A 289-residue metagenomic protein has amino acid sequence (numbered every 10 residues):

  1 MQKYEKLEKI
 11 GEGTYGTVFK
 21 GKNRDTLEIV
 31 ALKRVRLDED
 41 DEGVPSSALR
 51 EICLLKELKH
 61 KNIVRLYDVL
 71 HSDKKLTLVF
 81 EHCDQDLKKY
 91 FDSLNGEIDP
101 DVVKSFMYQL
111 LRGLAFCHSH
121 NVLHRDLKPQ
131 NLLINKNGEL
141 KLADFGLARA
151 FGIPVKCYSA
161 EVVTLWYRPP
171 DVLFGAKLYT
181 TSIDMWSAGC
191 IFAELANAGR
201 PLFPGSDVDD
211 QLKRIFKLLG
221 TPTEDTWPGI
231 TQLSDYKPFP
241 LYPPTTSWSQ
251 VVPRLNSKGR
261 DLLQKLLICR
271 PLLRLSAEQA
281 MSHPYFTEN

Functional and structural regions predicted by a protein language model:
T17: Conserved N-lobe ATP-binding subsite of Hanks-type protein kinase domains, especially the beta3 VAIK lysine
I29, R34-K59: Conserved N-lobe beta3->alphaC-helix segment of eukaryotic protein kinase catalytic domains
V69: Activation-segment/catalytic-loop signature of the eukaryotic protein kinase fold
K74-D86: Conserved short submotifs of the Hanks-type protein kinase catalytic core that shape the nucleotide-binding pocket
F106-M107: Activation segment signature within eukaryotic-like protein kinase domains
H118-N135: Catalytic-loop of the protein kinase fold
T221-K265: C-terminal lobe substrate-recognition/regulatory segment of protein kinase catalytic domains
